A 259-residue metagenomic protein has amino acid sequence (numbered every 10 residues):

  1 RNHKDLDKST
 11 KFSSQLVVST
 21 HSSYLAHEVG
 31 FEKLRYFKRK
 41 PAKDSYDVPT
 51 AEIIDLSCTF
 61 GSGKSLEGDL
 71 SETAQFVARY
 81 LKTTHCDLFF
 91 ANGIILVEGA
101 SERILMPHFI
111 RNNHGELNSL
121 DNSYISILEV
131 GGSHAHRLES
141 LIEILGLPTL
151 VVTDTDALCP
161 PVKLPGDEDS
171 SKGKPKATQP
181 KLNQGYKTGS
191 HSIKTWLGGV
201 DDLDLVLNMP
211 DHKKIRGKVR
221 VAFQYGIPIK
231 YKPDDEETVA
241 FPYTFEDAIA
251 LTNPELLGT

Functional and structural regions predicted by a protein language model:
R1, S23-Y24: Catalytic acidic motif of RecA-like/P-loop NTPases
R1-K11: Short, conserved "post-DEAD/DEAH" coupling segment immediately C-terminal to helicase motif II within the SF2/RecA-like
S13, R39-T259: Acidic, divalent-metal-binding catalytic cores of TOPRIM and closely related two-metal-ion phosphodiester/pyrophosphate
S19-H21: H-loop/switch region of ABC-family ATPase nucleotide-binding domains
A26-E28, S140-L141: Short glycine-biased active-site loop of nucleotidyltransferases that positions the nucleotide triphosphate and helps
E28-Y36: Conserved catalytic segment of ABC-fold P-loop ATPases
